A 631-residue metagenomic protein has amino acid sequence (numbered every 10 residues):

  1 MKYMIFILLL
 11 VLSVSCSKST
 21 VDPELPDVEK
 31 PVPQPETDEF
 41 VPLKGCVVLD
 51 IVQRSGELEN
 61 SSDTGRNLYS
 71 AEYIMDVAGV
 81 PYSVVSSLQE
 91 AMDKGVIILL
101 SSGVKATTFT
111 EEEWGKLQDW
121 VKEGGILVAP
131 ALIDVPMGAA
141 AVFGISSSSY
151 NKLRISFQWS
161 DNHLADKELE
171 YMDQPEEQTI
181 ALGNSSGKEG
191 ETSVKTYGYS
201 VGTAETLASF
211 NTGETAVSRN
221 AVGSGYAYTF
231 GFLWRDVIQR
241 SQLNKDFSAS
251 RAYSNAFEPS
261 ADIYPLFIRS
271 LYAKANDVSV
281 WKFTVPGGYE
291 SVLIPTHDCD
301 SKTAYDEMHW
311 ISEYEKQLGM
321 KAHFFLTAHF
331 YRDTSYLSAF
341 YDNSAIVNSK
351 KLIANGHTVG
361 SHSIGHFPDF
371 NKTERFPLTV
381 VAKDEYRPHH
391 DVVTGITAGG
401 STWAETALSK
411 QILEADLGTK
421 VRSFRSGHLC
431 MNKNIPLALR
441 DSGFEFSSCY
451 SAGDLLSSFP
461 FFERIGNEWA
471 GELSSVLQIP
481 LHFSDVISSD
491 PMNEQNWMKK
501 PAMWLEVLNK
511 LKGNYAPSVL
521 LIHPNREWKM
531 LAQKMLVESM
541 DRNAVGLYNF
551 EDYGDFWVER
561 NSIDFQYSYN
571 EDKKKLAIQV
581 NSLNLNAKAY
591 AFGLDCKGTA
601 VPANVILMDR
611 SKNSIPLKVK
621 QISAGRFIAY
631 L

Functional and structural regions predicted by a protein language model:
E24-G45, Y73, E214, V222-Y226 (+3 more regions): Extracellular ligand-binding/catalytic regions of CAZymes and related secreted enzymes and adhesion modules
L25-V96, N255-D262, E315-M320, F324: Aromatic-Pro/Gly-enriched surface loop or interdomain linker that acts as a lid/target-recognition segment
E57-A141: Helical hinge/lid and interdomain linker segments adjacent to catalytic or ligand-binding clefts that mediate domain
T107-T179, T206: A glycine-rich, often tryptophan-bearing local segment used as a flexible ligand/cofactor-contacting loop or short
A141, V292, Y305, S312-N434 (+4 more regions): Metal-dependent polysaccharide deacetylase catalytic core of the NodB/CE4 family, i.e., the active-site-bearing domain
W159-Y226, F230-I238, V476: Catalytic beta-strand/loop cores that center a nucleophilic Ser/Cys/Thr and support acyl-enzyme chemistry
V194-T196, N581-V601: Surface-exposed beta-strand/loop patches in extracellular or lumenal glycoproteins
T296-D300, K420, L477-D552: Catalytic grooves of carbohydrate-active enzymes
